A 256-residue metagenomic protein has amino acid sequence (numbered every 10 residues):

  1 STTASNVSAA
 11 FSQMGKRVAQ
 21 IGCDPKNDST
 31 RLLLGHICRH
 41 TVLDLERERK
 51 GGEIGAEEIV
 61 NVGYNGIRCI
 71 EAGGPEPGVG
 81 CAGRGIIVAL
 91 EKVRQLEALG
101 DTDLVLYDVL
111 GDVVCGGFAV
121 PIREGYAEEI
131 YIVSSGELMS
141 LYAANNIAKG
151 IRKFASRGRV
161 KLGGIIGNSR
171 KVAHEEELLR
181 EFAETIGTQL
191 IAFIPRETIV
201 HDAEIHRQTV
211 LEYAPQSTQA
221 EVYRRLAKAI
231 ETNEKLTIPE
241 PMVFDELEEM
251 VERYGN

Functional and structural regions predicted by a protein language model:
T3, V7: Hydrophobic positions on the alpha1 helix immediately C-terminal to the Walker A/P-loop
A10-A72: N-terminal phosphate/diphosphate-binding loop that engages ATP/GTP or pyrophosphate donors across diverse enzyme folds
Q13, V88, Q95-L104, V109-R196 (+1 more regions): Conserved catalytic-core segment of NTP-binding enzymes
G35-H40, A148-I151, E181-E184, Q208-E212: Short, hinge-like loop/turn segments at secondary-structure boundaries
G74-R84, L138-M139: Flexible beta-alpha connector loops of hexameric P-loop NTPases
H206-E221: C-terminal boundary of histidine-terminating zinc-finger modules
T218-L236: Extended, charge-rich low-complexity interaction segments
A229, I238-N256: A short, charged, Gly/Pro-tolerant segment at domain boundaries
